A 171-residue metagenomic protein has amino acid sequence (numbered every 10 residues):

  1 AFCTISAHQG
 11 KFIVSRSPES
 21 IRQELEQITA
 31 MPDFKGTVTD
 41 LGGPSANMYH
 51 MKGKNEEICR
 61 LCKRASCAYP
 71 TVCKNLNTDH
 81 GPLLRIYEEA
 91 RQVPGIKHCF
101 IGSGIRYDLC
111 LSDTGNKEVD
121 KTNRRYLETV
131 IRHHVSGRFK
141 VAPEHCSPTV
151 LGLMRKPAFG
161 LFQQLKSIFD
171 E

Functional and structural regions predicted by a protein language model:
A1-S17: Canonical Radical SAM [4Fe-4S] cluster-binding loop centered on the CxxxCxxC motif and its immediate flanking residues
C3, I21, V141: Conserved, mostly hydrophobic/aromatic
R16-E24: Short cysteine/histidine-rich metal-coordination sites, predominantly Zn2+-binding motifs
Q27-E171: Conserved SAM/AdoMet-binding glycine-rich loop
